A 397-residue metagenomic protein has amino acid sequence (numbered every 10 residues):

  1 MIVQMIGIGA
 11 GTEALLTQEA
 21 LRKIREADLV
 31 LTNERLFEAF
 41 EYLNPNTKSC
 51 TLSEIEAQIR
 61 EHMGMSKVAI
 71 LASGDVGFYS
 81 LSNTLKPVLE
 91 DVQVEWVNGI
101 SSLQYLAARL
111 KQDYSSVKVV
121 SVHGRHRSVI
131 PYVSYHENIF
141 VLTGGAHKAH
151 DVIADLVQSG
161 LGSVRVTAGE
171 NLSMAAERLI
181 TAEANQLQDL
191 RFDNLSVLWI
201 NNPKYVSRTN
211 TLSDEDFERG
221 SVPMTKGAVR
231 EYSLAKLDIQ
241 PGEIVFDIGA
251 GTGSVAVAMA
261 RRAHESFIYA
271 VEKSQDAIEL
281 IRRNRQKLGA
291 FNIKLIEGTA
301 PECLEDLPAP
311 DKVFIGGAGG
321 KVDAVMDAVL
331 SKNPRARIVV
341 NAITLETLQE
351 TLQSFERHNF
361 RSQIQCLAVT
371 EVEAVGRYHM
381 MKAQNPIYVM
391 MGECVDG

Functional and structural regions predicted by a protein language model:
M1-V97, Q104, E265-I268, E272 (+2 more regions): Class I S-adenosyl-L-methionine
I2-G7, V68, N138-S221, L367: A contiguous loop/helix-start segment that scaffolds small-molecule binding in enzyme catalytic cores
T12, S73-H136, P301-E302, H358-M380 (+1 more regions): Class I SAM-dependent methyltransferase SAM-binding "motif I" and its flanking Rossmann-like core
G242-G251: Conserved class I S-adenosyl-L-methionine
T252-H264: Conserved SAM-binding loop of SAM-dependent methyltransferases across substrates and taxa, primarily the Class I
R261-I268, K332-P334: Conserved S-adenosyl-L-methionine
I278-E279, L348: Short alpha-helix immediately C-terminal to the canonical SAM-binding loop
L330-A383: C-terminal substrate-binding/active-site "lid" region of AdoMet-derived donor-dependent transferases
